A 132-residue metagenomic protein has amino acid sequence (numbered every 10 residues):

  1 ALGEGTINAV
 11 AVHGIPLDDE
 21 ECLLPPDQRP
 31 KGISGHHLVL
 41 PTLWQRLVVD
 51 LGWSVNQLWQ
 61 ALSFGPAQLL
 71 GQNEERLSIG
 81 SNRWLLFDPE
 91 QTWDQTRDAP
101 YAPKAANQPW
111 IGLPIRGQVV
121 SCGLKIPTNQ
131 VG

Functional and structural regions predicted by a protein language model:
A1-D88: His/Asp/Glu-enriched, well-ordered alpha-helical/loop segment that forms or immediately abuts the divalent-metal
E21, P25-Q28, L77, S81-G132: C-terminal cap of metal-dependent C-N hydrolases
